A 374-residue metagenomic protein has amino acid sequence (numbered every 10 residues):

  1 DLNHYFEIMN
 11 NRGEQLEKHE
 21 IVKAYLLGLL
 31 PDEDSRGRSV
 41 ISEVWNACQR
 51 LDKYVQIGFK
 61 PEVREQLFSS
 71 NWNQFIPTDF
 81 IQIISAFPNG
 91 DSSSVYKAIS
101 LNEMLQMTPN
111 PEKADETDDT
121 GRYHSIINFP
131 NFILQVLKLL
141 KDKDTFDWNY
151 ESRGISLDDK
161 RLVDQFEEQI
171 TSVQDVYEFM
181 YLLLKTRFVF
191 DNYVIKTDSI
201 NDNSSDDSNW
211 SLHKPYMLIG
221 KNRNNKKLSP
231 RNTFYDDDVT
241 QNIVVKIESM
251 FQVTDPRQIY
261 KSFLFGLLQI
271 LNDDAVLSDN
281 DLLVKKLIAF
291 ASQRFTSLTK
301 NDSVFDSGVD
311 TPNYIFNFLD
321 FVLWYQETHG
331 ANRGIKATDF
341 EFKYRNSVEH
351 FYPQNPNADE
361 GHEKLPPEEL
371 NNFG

Functional and structural regions predicted by a protein language model:
D1-G374: Flexible coil/loop and intrinsically disordered segments
